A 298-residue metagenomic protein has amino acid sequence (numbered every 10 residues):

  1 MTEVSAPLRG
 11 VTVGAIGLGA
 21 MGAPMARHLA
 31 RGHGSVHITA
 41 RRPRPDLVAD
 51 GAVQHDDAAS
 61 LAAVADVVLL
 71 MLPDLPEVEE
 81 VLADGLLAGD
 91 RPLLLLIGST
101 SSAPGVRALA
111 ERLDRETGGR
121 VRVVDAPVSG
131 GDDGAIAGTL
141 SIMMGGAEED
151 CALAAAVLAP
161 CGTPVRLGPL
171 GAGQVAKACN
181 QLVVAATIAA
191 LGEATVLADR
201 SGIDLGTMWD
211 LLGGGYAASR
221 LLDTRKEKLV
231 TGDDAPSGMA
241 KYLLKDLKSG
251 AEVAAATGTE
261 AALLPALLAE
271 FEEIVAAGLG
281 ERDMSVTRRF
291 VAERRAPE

Functional and structural regions predicted by a protein language model:
M1-L70, D132, P160, V165: NAD(P)+-binding Rossmann beta1-loop-alpha1 motif at the extreme N-terminus of oxidoreductases
M25-L29, L109, L197: Hydrophobic residues within alpha-helices that form the first helical element adjacent to the glycine-rich loop
A58-V121: Rossmann-fold NAD(P) dinucleotide-binding segment
T100-Q181: Rossmann-fold dinucleotide-binding core
A137-M144, V165, P169-S201, L212-T224 (+1 more regions): Active-site-proximal catalytic alpha-helix in oxidoreductases
L170, Q174, A218-L279: Interdomain hinge/lid region at the active-site interface of Rossmann-like NAD(P)-dependent oxidoreductases
G278-E298: NAD(P)-dependent dehydrogenase/reductase Rossmann-like domain
